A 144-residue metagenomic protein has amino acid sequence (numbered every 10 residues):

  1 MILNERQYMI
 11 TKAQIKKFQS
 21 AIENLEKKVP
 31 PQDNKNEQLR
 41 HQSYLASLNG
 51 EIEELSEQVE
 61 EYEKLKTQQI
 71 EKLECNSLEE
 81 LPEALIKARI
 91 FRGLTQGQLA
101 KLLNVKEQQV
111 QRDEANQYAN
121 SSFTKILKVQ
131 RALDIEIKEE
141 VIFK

Functional and structural regions predicted by a protein language model:
M1-L78: N-terminal flexible/basic segments that precede or flank functional cores
E79-F91: Short, amphipathic alpha-helical "recognition" segments used to contact nucleic acids or chromatin
L85, Q96, I126: Helix-turn-helix DNA-binding elements, focusing on the entry/boundary residues of the two helices that contact DNA
R89, A100, Q130: The alpha-helix within a helix-turn-helix
G93-D113: Short alpha-helical DNA-recognition segment
N116-F123: Short, solvent-exposed alpha-helical "recognition" segments
F123-E140: DNA major-groove recognition helix of helix-turn-helix/homeodomain DNA-binding modules
